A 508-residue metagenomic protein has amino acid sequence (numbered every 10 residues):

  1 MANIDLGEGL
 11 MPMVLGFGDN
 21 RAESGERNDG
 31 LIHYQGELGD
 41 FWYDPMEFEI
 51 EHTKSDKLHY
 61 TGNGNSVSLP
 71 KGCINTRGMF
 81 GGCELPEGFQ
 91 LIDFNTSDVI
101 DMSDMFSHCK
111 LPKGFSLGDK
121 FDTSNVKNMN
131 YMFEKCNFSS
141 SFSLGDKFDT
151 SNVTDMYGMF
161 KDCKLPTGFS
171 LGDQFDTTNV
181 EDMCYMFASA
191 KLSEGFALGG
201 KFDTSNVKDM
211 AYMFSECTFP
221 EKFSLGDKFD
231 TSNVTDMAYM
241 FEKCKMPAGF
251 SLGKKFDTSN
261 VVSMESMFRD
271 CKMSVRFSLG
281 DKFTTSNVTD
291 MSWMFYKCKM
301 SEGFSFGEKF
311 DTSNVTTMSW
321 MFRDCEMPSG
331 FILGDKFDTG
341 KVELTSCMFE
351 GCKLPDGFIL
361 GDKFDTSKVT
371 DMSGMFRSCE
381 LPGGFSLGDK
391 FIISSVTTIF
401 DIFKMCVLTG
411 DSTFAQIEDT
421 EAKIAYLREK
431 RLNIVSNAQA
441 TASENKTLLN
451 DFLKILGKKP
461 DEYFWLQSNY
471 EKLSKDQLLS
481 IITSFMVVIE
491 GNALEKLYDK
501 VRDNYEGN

Functional and structural regions predicted by a protein language model:
A2-E444: Negatively charged
Q439-E506: Basic helix-extension-helix modules of the SAP/HeH family
